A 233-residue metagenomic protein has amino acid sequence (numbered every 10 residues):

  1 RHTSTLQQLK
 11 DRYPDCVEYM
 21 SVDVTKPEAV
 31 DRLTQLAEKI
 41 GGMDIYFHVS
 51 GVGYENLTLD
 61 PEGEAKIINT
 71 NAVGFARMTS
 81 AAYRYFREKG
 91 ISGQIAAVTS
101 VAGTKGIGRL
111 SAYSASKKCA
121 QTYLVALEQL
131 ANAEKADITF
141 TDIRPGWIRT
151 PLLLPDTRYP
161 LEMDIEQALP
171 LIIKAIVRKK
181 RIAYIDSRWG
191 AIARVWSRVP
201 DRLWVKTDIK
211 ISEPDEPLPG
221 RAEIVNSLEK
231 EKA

Functional and structural regions predicted by a protein language model:
Y13-E28: Rossmann-fold cofactor-recognition segment
V49-E55: Conserved NAD(P)H cofactor-binding loop of Rossmann-fold oxidoreductase domains
N56-N69: Short alpha-helical oligomerization interface
T79, S116: Active-site helix of classical SDR
S100: Residue(s) in the substrate-gating loop at a strand-loop-helix junction that position the organic substrate next
K105-S111: Active-site loop immediately N-terminal to the catalytic Tyr-X3-Lys motif of short-chain dehydrogenase/reductase
D142, T157-R194: C-terminal helical subdomain
